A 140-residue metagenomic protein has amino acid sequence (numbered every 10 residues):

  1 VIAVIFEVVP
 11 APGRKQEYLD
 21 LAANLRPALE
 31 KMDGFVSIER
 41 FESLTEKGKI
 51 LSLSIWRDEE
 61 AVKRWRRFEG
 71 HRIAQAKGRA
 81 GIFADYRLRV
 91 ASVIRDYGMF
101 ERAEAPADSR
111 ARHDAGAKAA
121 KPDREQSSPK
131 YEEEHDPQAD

Functional and structural regions predicted by a protein language model:
V1-I50, R57-R67, F83-E125, K130-D140: Short S/T/G/P-rich N-terminal loop/turn motif that feeds into the first structured element of a domain
A76-G78, A84: Short arginine-rich
